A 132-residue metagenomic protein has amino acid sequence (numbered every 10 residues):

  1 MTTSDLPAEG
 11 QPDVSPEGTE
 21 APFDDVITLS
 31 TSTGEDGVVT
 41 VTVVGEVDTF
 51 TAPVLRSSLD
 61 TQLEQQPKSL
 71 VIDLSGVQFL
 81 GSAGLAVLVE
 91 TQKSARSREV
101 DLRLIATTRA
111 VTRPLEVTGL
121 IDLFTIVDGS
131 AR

Functional and structural regions predicted by a protein language model:
M1-Q78, E90-R132: STAS-like cytosolic regulatory interaction modules
